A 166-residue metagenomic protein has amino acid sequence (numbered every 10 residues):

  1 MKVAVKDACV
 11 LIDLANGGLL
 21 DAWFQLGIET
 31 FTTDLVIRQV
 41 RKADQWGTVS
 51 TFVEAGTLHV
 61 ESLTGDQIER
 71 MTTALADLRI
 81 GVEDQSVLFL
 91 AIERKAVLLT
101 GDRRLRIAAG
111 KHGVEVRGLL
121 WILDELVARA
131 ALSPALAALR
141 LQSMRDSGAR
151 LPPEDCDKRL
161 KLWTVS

Functional and structural regions predicted by a protein language model:
K2-A96, R103, G110, V114 (+2 more regions): Active-site-proximal, substrate-binding regions of enzyme catalytic domains and RNA-binding/basic surfaces
R103-R104, W121: Short, ordered loop/turn segments at secondary-structure junctions
I107-A108, P134: Short active-site-adjacent structural elements
A108-G110, D124: A ubiquitous short alpha-helical element
G118, I122-S166: Hydrophobic alpha-helical interaction segments
